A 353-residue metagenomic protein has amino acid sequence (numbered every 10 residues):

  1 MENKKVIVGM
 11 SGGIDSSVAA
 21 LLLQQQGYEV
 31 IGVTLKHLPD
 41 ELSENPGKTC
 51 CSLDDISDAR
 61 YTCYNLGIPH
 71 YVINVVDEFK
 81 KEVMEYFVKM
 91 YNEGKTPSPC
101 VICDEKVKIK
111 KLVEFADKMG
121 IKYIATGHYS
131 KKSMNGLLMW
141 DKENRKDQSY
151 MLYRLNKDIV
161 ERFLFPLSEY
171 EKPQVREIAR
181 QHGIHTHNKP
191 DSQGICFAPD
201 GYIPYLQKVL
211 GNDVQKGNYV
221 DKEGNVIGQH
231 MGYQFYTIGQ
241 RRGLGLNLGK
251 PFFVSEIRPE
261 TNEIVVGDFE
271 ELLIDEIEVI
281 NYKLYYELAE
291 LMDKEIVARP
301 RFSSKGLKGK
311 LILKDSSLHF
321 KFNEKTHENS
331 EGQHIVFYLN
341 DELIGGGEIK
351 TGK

Functional and structural regions predicted by a protein language model:
M1-Y153, P173-Q174, V254: ATP-dependent adenylation/nucleotidyltransferase module used to activate substrates
S11, A125-K131, L137-K353: AMP-forming adenylation/ATP pyrophosphatase catalytic core
